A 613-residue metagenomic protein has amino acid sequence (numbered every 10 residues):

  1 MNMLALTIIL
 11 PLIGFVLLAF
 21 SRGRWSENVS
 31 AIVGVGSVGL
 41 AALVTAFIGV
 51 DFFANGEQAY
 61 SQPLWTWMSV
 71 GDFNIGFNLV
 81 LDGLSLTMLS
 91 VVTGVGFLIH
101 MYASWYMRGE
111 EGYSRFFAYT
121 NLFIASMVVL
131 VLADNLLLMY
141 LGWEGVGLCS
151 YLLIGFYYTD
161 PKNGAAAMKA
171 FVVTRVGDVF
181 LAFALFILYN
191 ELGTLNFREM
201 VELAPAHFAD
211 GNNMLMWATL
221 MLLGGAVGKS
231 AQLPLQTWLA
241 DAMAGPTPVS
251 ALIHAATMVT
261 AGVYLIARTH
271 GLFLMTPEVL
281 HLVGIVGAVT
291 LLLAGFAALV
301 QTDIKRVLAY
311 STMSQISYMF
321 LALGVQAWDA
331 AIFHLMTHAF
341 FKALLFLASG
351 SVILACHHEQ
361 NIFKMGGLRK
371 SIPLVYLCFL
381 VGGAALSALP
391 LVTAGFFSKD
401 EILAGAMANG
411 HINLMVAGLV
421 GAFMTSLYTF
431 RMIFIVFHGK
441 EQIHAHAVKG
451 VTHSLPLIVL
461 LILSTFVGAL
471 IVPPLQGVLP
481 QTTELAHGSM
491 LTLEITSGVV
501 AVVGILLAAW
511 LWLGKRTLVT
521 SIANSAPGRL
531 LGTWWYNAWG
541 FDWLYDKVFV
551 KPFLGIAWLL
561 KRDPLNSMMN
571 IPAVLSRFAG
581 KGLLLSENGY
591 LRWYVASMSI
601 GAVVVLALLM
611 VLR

Functional and structural regions predicted by a protein language model:
M1-I9, W25-I32, F73-V91, V129-G142 (+6 more regions): Membrane-entry segments of alpha-helical transmembrane domains in multi-pass membrane proteins
N2-A5, S21-A118, E191-N212, T237 (+4 more regions): Transmembrane helix-loop-helix hairpins at membrane boundaries of multipass inner-membrane proteins
G36-F53, G177-I187, L380-S387, P456-I471 (+3 more regions): Hydrophobic alpha-helical membrane-insertion segments
V38-F47, L185, L292, G498-W510: Hydrophobic core of alpha-helical transmembrane segments in multi-pass integral membrane proteins
A46, K342, F423-F430, V500-I522: Hydrophobic alpha-helical membrane-embedded segments
D72, G477-T492, T517-R613: Aromatic-capped, Gly/Pro-kinked transmembrane alpha-helices
S90, G94, L98-G142, L148-T452 (+2 more regions): Hydrophobic transmembrane alpha-helices and their helix-loop junctions in integral membrane proteins
H446-L506: Hard-cation-handling environments
